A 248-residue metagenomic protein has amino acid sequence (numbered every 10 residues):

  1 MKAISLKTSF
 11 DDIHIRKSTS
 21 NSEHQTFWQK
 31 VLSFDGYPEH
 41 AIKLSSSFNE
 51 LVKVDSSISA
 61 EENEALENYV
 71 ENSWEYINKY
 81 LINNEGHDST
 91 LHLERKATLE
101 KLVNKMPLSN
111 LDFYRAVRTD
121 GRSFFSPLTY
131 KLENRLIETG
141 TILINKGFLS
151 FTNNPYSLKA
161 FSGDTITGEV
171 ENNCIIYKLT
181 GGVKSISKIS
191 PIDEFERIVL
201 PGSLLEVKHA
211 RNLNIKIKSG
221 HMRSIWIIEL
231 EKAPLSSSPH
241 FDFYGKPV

Functional and structural regions predicted by a protein language model:
K2-V248: Mono-ADP-ribosyltransferase
